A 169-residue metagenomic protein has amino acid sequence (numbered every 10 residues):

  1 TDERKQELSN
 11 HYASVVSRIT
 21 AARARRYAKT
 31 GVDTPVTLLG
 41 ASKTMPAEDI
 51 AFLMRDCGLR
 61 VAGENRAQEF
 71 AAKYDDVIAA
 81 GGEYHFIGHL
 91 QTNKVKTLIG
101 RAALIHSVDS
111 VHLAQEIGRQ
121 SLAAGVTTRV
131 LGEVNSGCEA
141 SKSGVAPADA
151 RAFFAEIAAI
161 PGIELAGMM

Functional and structural regions predicted by a protein language model:
T1-M169: Conserved alpha/beta-domain cores
